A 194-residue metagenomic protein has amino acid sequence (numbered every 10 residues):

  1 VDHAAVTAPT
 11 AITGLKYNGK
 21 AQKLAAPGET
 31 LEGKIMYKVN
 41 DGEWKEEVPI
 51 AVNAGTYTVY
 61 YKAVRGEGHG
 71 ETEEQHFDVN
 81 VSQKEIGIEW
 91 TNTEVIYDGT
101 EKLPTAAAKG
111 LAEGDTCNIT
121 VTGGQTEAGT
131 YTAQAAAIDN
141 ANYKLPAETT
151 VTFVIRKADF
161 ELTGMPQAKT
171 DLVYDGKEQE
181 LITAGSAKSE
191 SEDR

Functional and structural regions predicted by a protein language model:
V1-R194: Solvent-exposed beta-strand/loop surfaces, strongest in extracytoplasmic domains of secreted and cell-surface proteins
